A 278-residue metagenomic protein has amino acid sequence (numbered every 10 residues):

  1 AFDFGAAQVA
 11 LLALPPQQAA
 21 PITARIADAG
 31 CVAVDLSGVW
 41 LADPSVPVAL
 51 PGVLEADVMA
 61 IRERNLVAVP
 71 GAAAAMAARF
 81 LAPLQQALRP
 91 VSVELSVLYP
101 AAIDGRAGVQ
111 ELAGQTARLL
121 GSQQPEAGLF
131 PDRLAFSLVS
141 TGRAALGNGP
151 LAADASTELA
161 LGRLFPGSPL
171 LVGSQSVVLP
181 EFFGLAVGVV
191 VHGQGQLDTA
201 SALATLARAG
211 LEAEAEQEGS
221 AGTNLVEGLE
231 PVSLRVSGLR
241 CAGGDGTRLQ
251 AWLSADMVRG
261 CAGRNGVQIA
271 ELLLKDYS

Functional and structural regions predicted by a protein language model:
A1-D132, P169-L171, L234-R235, L239-D245 (+2 more regions): N-terminal Rossmann-like NAD(P) cofactor-binding subdomain of oxidoreductases, focused on the glycine-rich
A1-D3, S92-V97, A101-Q250: C-terminal substrate-binding/catalytic lobe of Rossmann-fold NAD(P)-dependent oxidoreductases
I22, L185, A262-N265: Residues at alpha-helix caps and immediate loop-helix transition turns in enzyme cores, especially N- and C-cap
A72, A144, M257: Residue-level signal for short, function-critical loop segments
Q86, R163, R208, L272-K275: A generic structural signal for well-ordered alpha-helical segments enriched in polar/charged residues
Q250-L272: An anion-binding loop in the catalytic cleft
